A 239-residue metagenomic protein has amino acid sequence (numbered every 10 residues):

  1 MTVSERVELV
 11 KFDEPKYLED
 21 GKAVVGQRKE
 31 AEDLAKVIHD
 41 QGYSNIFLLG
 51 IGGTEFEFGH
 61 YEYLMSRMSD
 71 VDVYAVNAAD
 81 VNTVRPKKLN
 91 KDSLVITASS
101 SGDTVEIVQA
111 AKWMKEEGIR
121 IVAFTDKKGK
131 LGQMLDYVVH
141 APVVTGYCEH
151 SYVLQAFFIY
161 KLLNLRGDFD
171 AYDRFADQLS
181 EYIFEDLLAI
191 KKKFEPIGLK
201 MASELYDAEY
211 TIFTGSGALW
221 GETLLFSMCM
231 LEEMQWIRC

Functional and structural regions predicted by a protein language model:
E5-N45, V139, Y160-C239: Active-site phosphate/pyrophosphate-binding segments
H39-D40, S44-D173: Glycine-rich phosphate-binding loops that contact phosphosugars or nucleotide phosphates
